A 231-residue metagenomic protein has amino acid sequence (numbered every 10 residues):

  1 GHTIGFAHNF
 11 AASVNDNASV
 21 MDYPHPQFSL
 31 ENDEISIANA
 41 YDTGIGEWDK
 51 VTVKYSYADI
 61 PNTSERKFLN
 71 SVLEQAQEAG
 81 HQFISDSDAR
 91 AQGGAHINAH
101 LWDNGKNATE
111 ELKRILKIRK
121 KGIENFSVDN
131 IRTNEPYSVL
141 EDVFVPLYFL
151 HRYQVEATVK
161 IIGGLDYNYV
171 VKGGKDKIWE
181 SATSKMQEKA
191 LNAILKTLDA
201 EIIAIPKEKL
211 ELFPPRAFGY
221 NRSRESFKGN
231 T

Functional and structural regions predicted by a protein language model:
G1-H8: Active-site recognition of the HExxH zinc-binding catalytic motif
S13-T231: Conserved catalytic/binding loops enriched for acidic/polar residues
